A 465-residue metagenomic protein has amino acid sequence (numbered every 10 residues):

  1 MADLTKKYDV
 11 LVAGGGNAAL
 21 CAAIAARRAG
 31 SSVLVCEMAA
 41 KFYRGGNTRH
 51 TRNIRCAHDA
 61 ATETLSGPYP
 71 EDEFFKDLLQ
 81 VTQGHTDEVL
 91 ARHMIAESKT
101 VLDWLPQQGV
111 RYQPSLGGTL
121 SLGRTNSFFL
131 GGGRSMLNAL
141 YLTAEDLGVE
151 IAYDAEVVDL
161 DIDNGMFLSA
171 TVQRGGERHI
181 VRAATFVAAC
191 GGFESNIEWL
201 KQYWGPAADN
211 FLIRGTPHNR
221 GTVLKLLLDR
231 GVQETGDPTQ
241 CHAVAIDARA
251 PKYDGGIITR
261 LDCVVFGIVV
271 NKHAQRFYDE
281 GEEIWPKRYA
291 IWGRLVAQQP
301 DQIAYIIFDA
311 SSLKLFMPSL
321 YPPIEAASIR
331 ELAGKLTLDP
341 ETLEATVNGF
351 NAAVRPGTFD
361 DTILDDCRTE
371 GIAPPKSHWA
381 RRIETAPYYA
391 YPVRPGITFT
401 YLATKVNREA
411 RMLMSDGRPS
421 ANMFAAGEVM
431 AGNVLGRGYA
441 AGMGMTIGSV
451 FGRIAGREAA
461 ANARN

Functional and structural regions predicted by a protein language model:
M1-V10, R28, V434, G438 (+1 more regions): Extreme N-terminal leader/targeting segments of oxidoreductases
L4-A18, L34: Beta1/beta-strand and adjacent pyrophosphate-binding region of the FAD-binding site in flavoprotein oxidoreductases
T5-Y8, G175-T185, P419: Core beta-strand elements of the Rossmann-like FAD/NAD(P) dinucleotide-binding domain in flavoenzyme oxidoreductases
S32, M38-E150, E156, E198 (+6 more regions): Conserved N-terminal/central alpha/beta ligand/cofactor-binding core
Y153-M166: A conserved short coil-to-beta-strand element within the FAD-binding core of flavoproteins
D159, E344-N433, R437: A glycine-rich dinucleotide-binding beta-alpha-beta segment and adjacent secondary-structure elements that constitute
E177-D247, M445, I454: Glycine-rich loop(s) and the adjacent beta-strand/alpha-helix scaffold that form part
L224-E344: An anion/pyrophosphate-binding glycine-rich loop and adjacent beta-alpha core in soluble alpha-beta enzymes
